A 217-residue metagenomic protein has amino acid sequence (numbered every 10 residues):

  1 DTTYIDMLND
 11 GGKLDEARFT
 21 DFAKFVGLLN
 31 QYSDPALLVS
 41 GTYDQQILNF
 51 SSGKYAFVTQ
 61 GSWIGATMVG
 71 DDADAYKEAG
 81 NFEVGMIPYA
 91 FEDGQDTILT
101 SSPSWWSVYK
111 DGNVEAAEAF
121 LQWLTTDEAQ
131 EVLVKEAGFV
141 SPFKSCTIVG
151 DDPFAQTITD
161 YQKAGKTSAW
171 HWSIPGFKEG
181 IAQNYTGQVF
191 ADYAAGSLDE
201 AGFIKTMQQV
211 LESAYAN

Functional and structural regions predicted by a protein language model:
D1-G12, Q46, Y55: Extracytoplasmic/periplasmic solute-binding protein
M7-S40: Glycine-centered hinge/linker elements that transmit conformational signals in sensory and ligand-binding systems
Q31-Y32, A73-F139, Q188-A191: Extracytoplasmic/periplasmic substrate-recognition and gating elements
L37-S51: Short helix-initiation/N-cap motifs at beta->coil->alpha
Y43, Q60-G65, S104: Beta->alpha turn/N-cap motifs
S52-G61: Alpha-to-beta junction loops
S62-E78: A ligand-binding cleft/hinge motif common to bilobed small-molecule-binding domains
T100, A137-C146, I158-Y215: C-terminal capping/gating helix-and-loop segments adjacent to ligand/active sites or protein-protein/ligand interfaces
